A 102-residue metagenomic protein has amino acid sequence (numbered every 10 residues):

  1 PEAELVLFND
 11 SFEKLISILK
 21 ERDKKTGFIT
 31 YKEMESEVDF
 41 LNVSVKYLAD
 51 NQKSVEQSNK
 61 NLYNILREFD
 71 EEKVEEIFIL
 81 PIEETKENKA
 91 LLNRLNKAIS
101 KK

Functional and structural regions predicted by a protein language model:
P1-S100: A C-terminal functional module that forms or caps the active site or interfaces directly with catalytic machinery
